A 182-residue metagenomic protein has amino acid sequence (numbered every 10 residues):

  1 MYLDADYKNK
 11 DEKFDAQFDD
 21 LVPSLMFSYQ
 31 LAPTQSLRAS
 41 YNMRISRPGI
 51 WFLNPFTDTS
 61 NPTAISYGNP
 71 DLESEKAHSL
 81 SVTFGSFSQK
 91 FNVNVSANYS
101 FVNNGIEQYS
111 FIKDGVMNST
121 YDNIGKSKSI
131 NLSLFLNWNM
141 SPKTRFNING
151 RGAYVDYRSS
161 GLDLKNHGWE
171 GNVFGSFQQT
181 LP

Functional and structural regions predicted by a protein language model:
M1-S28, K143-Y154, Q178-P182: Surface-exposed extracellular loop regions of Gram-negative outer-membrane beta-barrel proteins
L3, P33-H78, Y99-S119: Surface-exposed extracellular loop regions of Gram-negative outer-membrane beta-barrel proteins, predominantly
F18-S24, I65, E75-A77, S127-S129 (+1 more regions): Membrane-spanning beta-strands of outer-membrane beta-barrel proteins
M26, Q30, S36-S40, A77 (+4 more regions): Membrane-spanning beta-strand positions in outer-membrane beta-barrel proteins
F27-Y29, M43, F84-S86, L136-W138 (+1 more regions): Residue-level signature of outer-membrane beta-barrel architecture
Q35, H78, F84-S86, T144 (+2 more regions): Polar/charged side chains located within well-ordered beta-strands of beta-rich proteins
N69, E73, S88, N92-F174: Outer membrane beta-barrel strand-and-loop segments of large Gram-negative receptors, especially TonB-dependent
